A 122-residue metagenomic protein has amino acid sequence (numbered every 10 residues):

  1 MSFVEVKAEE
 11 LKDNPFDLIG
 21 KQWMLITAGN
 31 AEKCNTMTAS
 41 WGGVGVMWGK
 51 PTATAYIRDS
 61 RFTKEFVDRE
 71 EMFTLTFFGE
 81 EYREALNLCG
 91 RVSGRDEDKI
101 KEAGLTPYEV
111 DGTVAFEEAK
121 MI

Functional and structural regions predicted by a protein language model:
M1-I122: Active-site-proximal mixed secondary-structure blocks
